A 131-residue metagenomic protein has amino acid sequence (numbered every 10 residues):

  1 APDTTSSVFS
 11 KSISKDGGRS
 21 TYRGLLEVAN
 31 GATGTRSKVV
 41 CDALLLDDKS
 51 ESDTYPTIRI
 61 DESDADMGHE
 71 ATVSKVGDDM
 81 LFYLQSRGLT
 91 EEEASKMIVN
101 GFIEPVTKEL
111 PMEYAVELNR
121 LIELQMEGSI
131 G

Functional and structural regions predicted by a protein language model:
A1-L89, P105-G131: Conserved beta-strand/loop scaffold segments within soluble protein domains that form the structured core and edges
